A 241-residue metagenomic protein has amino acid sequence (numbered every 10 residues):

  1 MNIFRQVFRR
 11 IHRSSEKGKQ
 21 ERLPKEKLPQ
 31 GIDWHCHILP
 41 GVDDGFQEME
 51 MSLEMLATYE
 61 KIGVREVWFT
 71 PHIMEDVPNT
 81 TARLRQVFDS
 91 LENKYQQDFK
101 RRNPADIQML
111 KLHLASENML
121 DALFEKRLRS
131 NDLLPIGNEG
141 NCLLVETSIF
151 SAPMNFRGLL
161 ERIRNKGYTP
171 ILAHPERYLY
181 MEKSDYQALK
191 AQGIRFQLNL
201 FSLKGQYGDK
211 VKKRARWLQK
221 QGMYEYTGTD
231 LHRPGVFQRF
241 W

Functional and structural regions predicted by a protein language model:
M1-I107: An N-terminally biased module of ancient metal coordination in phosphate/nucleic-acid-related enzymes
N2, P78-R195: Extended substrate/RNA-proximal surfaces in nucleic-acid metabolism proteins
I32-C36, V67-F69, L112-S116, L143-V145 (+3 more regions): Hydrophobic faces of well-ordered beta-strands that scaffold small-molecule active sites in alpha/beta enzyme cores
C36-I38, M74, I149, R177 (+1 more regions): Short, glycine/acidic-enriched loop or turn micro-motifs at the edges of active sites
F46-E48, D76, S151-A152, Y178-M181 (+1 more regions): Acidic-and-aromatic substrate-binding clefts and catalytic sites of carbohydrate-active enzymes
E60, R164, Q219-K220: Non-catalytic positions within long, well-ordered alpha-helices that form the structural scaffold/packing of enzyme
H72, Y224-R239: Short acidic/histidine-rich active-site segments
E182-K190, Y207-R216, Q221, P234-W241: Histidine/acidic-residue-rich catalytic or RNA/ligand-binding cores of hydrolases and nuclease-related proteins
